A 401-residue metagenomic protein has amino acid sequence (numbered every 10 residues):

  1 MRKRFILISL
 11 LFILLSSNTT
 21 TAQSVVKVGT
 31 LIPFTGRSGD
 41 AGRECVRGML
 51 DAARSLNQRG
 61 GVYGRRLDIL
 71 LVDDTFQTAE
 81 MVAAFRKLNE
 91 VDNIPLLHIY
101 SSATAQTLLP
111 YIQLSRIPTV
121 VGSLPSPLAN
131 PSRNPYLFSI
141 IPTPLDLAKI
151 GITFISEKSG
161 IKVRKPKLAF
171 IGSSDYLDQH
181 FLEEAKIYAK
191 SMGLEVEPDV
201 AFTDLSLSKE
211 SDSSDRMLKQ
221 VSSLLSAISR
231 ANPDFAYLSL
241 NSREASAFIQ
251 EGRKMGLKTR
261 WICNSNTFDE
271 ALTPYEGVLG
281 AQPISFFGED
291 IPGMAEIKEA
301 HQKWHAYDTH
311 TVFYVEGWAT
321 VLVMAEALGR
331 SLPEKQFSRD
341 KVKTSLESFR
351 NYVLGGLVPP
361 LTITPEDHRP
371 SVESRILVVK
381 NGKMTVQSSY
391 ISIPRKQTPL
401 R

Functional and structural regions predicted by a protein language model:
M1-I6: Bacterial N-terminal signal peptides that target proteins for export
I8-S17: Bacterial N-terminal signal peptides
N18-A22: Sec/Tat signal peptide C-region and signal peptidase I cleavage site
V25, D40-R47, R59-P131, I140 (+3 more regions): Beta-alpha junction/loop-to-helix N-cap segments that form part of ligand/metal-binding clefts
G29-L50, V72-T78, S173-H180, T309-E316: Extracytoplasmic "Venus flytrap"
N93-A201, L205, K258-L279: Extracytoplasmic ligand/sensor domains, especially the bilobed periplasmic-binding protein
I249-A319, L332, Y390-L400: Extracellular/periplasmic periplasmic-binding protein-like sensory domains
W304-Y314, A325-V386: Segments of small-molecule ligand-sensing domains
